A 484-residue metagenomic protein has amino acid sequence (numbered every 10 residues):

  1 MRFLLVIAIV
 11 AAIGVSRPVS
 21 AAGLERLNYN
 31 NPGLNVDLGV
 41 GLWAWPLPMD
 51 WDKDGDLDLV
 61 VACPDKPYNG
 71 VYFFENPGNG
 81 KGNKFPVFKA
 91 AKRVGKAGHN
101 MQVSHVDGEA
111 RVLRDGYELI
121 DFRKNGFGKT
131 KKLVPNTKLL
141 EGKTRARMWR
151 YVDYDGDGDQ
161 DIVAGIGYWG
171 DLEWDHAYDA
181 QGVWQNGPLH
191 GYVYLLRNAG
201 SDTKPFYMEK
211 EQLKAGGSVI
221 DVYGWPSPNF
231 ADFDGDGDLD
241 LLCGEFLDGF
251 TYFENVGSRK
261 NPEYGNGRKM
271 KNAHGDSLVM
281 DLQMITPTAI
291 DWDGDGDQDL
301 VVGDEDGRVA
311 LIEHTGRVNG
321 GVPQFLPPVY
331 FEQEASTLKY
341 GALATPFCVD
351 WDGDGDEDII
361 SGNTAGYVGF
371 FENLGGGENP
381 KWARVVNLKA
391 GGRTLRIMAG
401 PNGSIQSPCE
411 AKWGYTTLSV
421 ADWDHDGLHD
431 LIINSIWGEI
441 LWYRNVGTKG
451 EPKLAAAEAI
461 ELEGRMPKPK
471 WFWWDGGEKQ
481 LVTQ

Functional and structural regions predicted by a protein language model:
L4-G14: Bacterial N-terminal signal peptides
R17-Q484: Beta-propeller-forming repeat regions
